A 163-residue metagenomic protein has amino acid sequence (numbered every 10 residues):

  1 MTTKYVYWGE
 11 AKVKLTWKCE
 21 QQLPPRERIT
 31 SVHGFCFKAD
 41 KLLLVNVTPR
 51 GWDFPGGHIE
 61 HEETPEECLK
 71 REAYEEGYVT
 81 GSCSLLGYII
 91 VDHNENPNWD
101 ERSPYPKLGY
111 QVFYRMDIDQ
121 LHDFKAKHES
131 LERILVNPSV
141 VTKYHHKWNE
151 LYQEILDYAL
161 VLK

Functional and structural regions predicted by a protein language model:
M1-H33: Acidic, metal-coordinating catalytic segment for phosphate/diphosphate chemistry, firing primarily on the Nudix
F37-E75, V79: Conserved Nudix-box catalytic region and its N-terminal flanking loop in Nudix hydrolases and closely related
L42, Q120-K125: Short helix-loop capping/hinge motifs at secondary-structure junctions, enriched in acidic/polar residues
G81, V91-H122: Active-site-adjacent beta-strand/loop module that shapes the phosphate/pyrophosphate-binding cleft
V112-R115, F124-I155: NUDIX/MutT-family hydrolases
Q153-K163: Charge-rich, low-complexity intrinsically disordered segments
